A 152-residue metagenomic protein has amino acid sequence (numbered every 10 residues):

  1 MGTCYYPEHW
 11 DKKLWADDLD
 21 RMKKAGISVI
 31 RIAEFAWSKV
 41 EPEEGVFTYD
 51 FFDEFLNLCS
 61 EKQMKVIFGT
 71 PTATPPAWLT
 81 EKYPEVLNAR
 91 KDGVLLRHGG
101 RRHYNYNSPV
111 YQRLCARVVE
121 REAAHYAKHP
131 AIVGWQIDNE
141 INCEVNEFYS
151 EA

Functional and structural regions predicted by a protein language model:
M1-K12, A33-F52, L96-A116, A123-H125 (+1 more regions): The substrate-binding groove and active-site-proximal loops of carbohydrate-active enzymes, especially glycoside
C4, R31, G69-T70, G134-Q136: Short beta-strand segments
A16-L96, E120-A123: Aromatic-lined substrate-binding rim segments of carbohydrate-active enzymes
N57, E61-M64, P75-A152: Active-site region of glycoside hydrolase catalytic domains
